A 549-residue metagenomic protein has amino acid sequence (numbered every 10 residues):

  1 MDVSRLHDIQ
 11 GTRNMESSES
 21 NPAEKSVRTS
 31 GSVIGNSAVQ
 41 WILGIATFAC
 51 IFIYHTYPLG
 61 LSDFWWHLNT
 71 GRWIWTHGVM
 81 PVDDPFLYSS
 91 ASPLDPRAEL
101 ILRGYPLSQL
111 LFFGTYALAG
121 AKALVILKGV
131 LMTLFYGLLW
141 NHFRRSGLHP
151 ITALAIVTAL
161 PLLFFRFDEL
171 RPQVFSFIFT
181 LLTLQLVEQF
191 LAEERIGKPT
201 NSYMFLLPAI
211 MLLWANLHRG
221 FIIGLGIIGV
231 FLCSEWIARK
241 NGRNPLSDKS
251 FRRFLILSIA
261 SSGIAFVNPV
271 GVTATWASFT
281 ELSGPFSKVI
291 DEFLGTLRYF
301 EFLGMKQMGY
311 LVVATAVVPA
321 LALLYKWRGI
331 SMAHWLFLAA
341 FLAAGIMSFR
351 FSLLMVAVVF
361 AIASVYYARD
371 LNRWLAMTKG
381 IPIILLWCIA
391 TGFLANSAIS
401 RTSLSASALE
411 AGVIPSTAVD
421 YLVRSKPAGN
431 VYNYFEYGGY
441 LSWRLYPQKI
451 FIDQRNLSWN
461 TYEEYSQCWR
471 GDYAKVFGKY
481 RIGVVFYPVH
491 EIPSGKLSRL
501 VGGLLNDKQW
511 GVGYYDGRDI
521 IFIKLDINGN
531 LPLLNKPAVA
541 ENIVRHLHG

Functional and structural regions predicted by a protein language model:
I45, L139-L162: Transmembrane-helix signature of polytopic, membrane-embedded enzymes that assemble or transfer cell-envelope glycans
I51, L160-F164, S202-R219, G229 (+2 more regions): Membrane-interface alpha helices of multi-pass inner-membrane proteins
P85-Y88, I101-G114, W276-Y310: Juxtamembrane membrane-water interface segments that cap and precede transmembrane helices
I126-S146: Transmembrane-helix motifs of polytopic, lipid-linked glycan transferases
Q189-L212, R252-I256, M332-A339: Short hydrophobic alpha-helices at membrane interfaces in multi-pass membrane enzymes
A376-R424, G438, E463, G495 (+2 more regions): Membrane-proximal, lumen/periplasm-facing interface regions of secretory-pathway glyco- and lipid-modifying enzymes
V423-T461, G483-H490, F522: Short periplasmic/luminal acceptor-recognition loop of GT-C membrane glycosyltransferases, typified by
E463-I521: Periplasmic/luminal catalytic loop of GT-C fold multi-pass membrane glycosyltransferases that transfer sugars from
